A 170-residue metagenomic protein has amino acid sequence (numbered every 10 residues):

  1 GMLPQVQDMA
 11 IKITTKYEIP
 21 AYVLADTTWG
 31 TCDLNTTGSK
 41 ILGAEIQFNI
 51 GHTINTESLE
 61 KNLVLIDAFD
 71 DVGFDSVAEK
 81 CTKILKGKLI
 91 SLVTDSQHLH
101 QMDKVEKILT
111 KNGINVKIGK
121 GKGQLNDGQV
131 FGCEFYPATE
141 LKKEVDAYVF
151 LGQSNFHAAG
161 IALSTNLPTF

Functional and structural regions predicted by a protein language model:
G1-F170: An N-terminal assembly and electron-transfer interface module characteristic of large anaerobic redox and radical
